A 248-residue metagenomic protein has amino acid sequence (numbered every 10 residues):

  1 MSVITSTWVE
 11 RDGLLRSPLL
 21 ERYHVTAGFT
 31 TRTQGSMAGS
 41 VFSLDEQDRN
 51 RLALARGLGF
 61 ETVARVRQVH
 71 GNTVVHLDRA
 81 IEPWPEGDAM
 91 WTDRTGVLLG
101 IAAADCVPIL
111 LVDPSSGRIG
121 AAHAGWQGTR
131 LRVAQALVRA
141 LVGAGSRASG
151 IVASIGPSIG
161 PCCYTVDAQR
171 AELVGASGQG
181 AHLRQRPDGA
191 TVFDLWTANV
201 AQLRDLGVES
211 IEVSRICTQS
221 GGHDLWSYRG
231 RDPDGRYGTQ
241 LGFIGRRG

Functional and structural regions predicted by a protein language model:
M1-G248: Active-site microenvironment for binding and transforming phosphate-containing groups
